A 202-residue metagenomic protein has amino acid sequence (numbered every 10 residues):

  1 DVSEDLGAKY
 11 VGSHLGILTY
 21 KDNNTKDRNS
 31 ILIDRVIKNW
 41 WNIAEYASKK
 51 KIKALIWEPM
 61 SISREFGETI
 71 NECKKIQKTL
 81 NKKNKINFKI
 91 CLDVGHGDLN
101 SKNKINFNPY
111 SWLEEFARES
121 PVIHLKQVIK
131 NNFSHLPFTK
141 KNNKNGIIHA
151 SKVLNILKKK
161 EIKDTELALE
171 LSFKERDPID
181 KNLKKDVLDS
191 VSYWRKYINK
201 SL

Functional and structural regions predicted by a protein language model:
D1-K89: Active-site acidic/histidine proton-transfer and metal-coordination neighborhood in alpha/beta enzyme cores
G7-A8, W41, I70-L202: Histidine-acidic metal/acid-base catalytic patches
